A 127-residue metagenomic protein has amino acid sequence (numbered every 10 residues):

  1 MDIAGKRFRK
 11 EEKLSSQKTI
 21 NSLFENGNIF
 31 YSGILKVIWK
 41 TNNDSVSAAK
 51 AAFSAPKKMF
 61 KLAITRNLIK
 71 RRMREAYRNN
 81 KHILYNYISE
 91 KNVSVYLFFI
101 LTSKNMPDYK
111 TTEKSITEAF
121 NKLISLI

Functional and structural regions predicted by a protein language model:
M1-I127: Positively charged, solvent-exposed patches that mediate nucleic-acid binding
